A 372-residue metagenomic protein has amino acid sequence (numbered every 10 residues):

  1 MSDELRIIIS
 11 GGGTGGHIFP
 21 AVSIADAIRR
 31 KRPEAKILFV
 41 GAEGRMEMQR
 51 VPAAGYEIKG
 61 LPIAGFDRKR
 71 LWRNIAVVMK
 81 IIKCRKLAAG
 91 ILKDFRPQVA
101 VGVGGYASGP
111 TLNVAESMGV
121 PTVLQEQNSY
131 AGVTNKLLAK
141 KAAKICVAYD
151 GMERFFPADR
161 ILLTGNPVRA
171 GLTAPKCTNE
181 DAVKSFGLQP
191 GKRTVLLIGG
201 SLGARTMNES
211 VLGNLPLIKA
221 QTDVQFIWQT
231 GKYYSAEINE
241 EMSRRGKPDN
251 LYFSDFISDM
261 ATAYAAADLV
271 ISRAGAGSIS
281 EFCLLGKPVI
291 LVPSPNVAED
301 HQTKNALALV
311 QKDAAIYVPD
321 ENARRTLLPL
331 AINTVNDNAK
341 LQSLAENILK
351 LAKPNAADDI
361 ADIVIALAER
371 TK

Functional and structural regions predicted by a protein language model:
E4-G12, E34-M79, R85, K232-Y234 (+1 more regions): Conserved nucleotide-sugar phosphate-binding/catalytic loop shared by glycosyltransferases and other
R45-M46, R50, A54, C177-K184 (+4 more regions): Donor-nucleotide binding loops and adjacent catalytic segments primarily of GT-B fold Leloir glycosyltransferases
E57, E116-E180, L188: Active-site-proximal region of nucleotide-activated glycan assembly enzymes, centered on histidine/acidic-rich loops
L87-V101, A107-V123, K136-K141: Glycosyltransferases and closely related glycan-assembly transferases that use nucleotide-activated donors
P97-V99, A265-I279, K287: Acidic donor-binding loop of glycosyltransferase active sites
M118, A265-A267, E281-V292, K312: Conserved donor-binding/catalytic loop of nucleotide-activated donor transferases
K340-P354: A short, well-ordered alpha-helix in the C-terminal region of glycosyltransferases
K353-K372: C-terminal alpha-helical cap of glycosyltransferases
